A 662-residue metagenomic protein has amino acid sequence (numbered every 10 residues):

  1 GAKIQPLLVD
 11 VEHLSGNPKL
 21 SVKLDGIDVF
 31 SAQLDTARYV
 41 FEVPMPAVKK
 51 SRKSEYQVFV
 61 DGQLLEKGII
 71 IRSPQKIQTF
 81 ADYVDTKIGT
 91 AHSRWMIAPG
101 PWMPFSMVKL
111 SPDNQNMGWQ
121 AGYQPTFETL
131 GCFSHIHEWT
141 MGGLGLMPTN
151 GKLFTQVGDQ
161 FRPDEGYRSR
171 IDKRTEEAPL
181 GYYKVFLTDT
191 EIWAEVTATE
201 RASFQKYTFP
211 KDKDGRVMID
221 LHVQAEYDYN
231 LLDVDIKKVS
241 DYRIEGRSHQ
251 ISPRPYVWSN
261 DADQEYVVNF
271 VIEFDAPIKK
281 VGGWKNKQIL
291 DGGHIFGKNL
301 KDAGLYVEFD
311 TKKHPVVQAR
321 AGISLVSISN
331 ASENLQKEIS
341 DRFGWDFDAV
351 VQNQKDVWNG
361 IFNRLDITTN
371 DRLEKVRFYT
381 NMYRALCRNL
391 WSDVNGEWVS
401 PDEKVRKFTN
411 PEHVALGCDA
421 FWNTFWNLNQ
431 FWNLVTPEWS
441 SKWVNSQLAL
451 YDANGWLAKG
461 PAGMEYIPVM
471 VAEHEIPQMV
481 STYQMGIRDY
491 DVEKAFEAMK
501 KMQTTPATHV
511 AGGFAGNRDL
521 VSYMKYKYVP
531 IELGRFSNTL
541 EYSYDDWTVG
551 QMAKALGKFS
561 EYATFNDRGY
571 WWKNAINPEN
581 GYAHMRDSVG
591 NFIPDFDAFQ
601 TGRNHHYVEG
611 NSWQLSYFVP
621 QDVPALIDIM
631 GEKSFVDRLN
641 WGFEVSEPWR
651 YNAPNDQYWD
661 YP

Functional and structural regions predicted by a protein language model:
G1, P18, S31-A32: Intrinsically disordered, low-complexity, charge-biased terminal/linker regions in eukaryotic proteins
G1-L14: Extracellular ectodomain segments of secreted/surface proteins
L14, K23-V29: Change "in extracellular beta-sheet-rich domains … of secreted and cell-surface proteins" to "in beta-sheet-rich domains
S15-N17, T36-R38, E42, P46-V58 (+6 more regions): Accessory carbohydrate-recognition regions in carbohydrate-active enzymes
G26, G62, D189-E191: Residue-level detection of beta-strand-connecting loop/turn positions
V29, L64-L65: Local beta-strand/beta-hairpin segments that build beta-sheet-rich folds
D545: ATP-dependent phospho-/nucleotidyl transfer catalytic cores
